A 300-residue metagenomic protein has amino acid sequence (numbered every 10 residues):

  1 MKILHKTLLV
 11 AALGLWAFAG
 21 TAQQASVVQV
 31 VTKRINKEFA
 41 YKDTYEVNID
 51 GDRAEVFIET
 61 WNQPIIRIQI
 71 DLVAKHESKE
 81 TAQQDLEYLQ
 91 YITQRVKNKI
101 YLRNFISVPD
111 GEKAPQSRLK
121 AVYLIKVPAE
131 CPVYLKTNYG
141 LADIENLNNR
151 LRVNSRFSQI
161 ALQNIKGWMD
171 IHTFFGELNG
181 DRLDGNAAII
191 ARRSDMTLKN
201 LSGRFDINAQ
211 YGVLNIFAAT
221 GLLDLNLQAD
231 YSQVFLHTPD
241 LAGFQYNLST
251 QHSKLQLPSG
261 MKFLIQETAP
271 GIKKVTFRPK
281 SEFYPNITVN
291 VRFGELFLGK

Functional and structural regions predicted by a protein language model:
M1-G14, F18-T173, E177-K300: Intrinsically disordered, low-complexity terminal regions
